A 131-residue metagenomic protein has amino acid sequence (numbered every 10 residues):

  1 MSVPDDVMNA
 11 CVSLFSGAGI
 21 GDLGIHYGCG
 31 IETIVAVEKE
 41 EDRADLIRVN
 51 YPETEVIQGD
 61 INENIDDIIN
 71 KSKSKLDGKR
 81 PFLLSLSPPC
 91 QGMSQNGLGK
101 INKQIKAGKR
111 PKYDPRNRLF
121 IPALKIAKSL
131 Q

Functional and structural regions predicted by a protein language model:
M1-Q131: Conserved active-site and SAM-binding loop architecture of S-adenosyl-L-methionine-dependent nucleic-acid
